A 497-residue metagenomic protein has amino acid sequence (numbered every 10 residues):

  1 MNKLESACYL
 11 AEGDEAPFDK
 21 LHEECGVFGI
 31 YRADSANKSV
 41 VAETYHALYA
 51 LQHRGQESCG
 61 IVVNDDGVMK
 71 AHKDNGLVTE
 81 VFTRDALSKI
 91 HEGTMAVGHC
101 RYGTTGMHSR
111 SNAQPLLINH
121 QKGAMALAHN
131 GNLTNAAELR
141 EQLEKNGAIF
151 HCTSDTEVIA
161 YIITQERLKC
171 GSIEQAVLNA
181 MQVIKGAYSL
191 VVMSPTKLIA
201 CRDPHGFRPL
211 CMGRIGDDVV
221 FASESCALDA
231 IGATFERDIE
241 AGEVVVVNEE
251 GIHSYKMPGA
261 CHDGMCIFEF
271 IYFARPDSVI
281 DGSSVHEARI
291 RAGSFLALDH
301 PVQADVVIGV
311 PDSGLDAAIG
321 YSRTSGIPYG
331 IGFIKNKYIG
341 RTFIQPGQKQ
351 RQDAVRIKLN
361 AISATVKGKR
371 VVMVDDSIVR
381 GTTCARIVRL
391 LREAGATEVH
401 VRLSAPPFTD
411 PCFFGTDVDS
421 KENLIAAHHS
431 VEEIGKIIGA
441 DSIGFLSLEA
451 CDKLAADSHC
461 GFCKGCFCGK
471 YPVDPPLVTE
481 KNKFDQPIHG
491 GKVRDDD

Functional and structural regions predicted by a protein language model:
N2-A241, V246-A304, V310, E398: Conserved short alpha-helical segments that host acidic/polar catalytic motifs at enzyme active sites
N37, T104-T105, N135, I199 (+8 more regions): Flexible loop/turn segments at secondary-structure boundaries
A128, M193, C201-R202, G213 (+12 more regions): Generic beta-strand/beta-sheet core signal
Q142, I162, E166, V183 (+10 more regions): Generic, well-ordered alpha-helical scaffold segments in large soluble proteins
C152, E157-A160, Y329-G340, I437-A455: A conserved beta-strand->alpha-helix junction
N179, A227, T234-F235, I239-E243 (+4 more regions): Phosphate/diphosphate-binding loops
M181, T196-K197, R214, G232-D238 (+1 more regions): PRPP-dependent phosphoribosyltransferase catalytic core
G326-V371, G381-T382, T409-D419: Short, glycine/charge-rich flexible loops or terminal/linker lids adjacent to PRPP-binding catalytic cores
